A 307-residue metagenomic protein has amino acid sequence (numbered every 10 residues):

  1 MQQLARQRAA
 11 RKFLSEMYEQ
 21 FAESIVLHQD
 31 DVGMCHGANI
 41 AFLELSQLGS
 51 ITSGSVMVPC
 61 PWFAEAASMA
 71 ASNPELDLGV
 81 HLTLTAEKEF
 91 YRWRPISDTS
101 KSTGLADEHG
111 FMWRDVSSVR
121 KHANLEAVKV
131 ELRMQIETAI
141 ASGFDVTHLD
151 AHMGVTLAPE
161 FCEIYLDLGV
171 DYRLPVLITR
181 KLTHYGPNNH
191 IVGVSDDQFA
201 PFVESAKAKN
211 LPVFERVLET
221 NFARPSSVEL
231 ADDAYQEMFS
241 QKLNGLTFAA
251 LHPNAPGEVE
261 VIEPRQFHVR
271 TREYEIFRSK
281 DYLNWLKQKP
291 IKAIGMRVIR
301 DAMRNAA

Functional and structural regions predicted by a protein language model:
M1-V26: N-terminal pre-catalytic segment of deacetylase/amide-hydrolase enzymes
M17-E89: Active-site beta->alpha N-cap acidic-glycine motif
S24-V26, I51-S55, E75-H81, V146-D150 (+3 more regions): Structural preference for beta-strand elements that scaffold enzyme active sites
D30-V32, P59, H81-E87, H152-G154 (+4 more regions): Active-site beta-loop-alpha junctions enriched in small/polar residues
F42-L48, F63-D77, R94-D107, A141 (+3 more regions): Acidic (Asp/Glu)-rich catalytic clusters
A71-T138, S142-V155, P159, L182-G186: Metal-dependent polysaccharide deacetylase catalytic core of the NodB/CE4 family, i.e., the active-site-bearing domain
L125, R133-K207, P212, R224-L230 (+1 more regions): Catalytic domains of cell-wall/extracellular-matrix polysaccharide-remodeling enzymes, centered on de-N-acetylation
E263-A307: C-terminal domain-boundary segment and adjacent tail
